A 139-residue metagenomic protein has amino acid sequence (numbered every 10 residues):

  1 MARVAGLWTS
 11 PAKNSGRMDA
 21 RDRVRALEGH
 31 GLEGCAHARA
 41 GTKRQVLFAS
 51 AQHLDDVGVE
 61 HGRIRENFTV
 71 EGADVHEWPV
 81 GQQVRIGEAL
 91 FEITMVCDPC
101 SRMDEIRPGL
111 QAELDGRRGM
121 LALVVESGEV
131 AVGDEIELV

Functional and structural regions predicted by a protein language model:
M1-P99, S127-E129, V139: Electropositive, beta-rich accessory/interaction domains or terminal extensions that provide binding surfaces
V57-N67, D104-G119: Short, basic/aromatic beta-hairpin or loop at an interaction surface
E92-M95, A112-V124: Active-site scaffold segments
G119-V139: Well-ordered alpha/beta subsegment
